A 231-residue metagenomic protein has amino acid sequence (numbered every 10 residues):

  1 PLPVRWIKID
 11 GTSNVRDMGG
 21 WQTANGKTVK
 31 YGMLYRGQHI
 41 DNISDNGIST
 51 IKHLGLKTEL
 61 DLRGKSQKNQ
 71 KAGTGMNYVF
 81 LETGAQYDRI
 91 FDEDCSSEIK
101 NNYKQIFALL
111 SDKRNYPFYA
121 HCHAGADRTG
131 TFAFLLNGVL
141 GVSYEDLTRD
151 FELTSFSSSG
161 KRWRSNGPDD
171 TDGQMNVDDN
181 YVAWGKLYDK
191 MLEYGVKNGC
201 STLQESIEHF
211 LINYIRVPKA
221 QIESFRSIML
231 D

Functional and structural regions predicted by a protein language model:
P1-Y119, T131-D231: Cys-dependent protein tyrosine phosphatase-like superfamily
A124, R128-T129: Ser/Thr-glycine-rich phosphate-binding loops at phosphate-binding pockets of nucleotides, nucleotide cofactors
